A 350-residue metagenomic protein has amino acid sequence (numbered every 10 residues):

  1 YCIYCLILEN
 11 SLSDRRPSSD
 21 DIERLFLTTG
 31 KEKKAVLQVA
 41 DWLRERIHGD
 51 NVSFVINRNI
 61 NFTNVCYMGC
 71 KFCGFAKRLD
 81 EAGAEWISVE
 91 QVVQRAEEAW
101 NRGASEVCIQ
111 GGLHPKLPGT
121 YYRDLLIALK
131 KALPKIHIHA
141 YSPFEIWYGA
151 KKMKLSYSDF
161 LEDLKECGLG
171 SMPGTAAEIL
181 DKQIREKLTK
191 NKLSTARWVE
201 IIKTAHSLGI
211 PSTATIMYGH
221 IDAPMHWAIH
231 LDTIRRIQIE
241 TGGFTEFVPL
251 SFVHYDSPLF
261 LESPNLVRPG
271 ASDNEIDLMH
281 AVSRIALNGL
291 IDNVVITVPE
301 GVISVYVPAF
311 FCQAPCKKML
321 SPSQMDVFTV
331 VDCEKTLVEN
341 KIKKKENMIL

Functional and structural regions predicted by a protein language model:
Y1-N59, T63, Y67, L350: Flexible, acidic/Gly-rich N-terminal and inter-domain linker regions that tether and position cofactor-handling modules
A35-L79, A84-Q110, M172: N-terminal pre-triad scaffold of radical SAM enzymes
C70, E106, G119, R123-I216: Radical SAM/AdoMet-radical enzyme domain recognition
V92-A96, Y157-L161, G301-I303: Short, acidic/polar
L133, E166-A177, A196-P258, D273-I303: Conserved C-terminal portion of the radical SAM core fold that forms the substrate/S-adenosylmethionine-binding
P315-K317, S323: Intrinsic low-complexity, disordered N-terminal segments enriched in polar/charged/small residues
D332-E334: Residue-level detector of structural "landmarks"
